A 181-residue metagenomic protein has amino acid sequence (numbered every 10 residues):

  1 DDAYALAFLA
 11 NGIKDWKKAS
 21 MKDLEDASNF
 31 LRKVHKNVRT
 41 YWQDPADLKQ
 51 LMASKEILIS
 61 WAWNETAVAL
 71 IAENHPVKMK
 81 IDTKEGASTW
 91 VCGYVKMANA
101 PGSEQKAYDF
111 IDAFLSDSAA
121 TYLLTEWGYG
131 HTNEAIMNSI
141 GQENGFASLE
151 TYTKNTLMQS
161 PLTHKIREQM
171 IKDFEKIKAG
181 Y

Functional and structural regions predicted by a protein language model:
D1-A53: Extracytoplasmic ligand-binding site segments that recognize negatively charged/polar headgroups
F8-I13, V91-G102, Y122-E126: A bilobed periplasmic-binding-protein/Venus flytrap-type ligand-binding module shared by bacterial periplasmic
N11-K14, V34-V38, W42, E56 (+5 more regions): Sec/Tat-exported extracytoplasmic proteins
D26, F30, G102-F114, Y122-T125: Short amphipathic alpha-helical coupling segments at ligand-binding clamshell hinges and other catalytic/signaling
S28-V34, N74-A98: Periplasmic-binding protein-like
L48-L51, A67, A107: Short, hydrophobic alpha-helical packing/hinge segments within bilobed ligand-binding/sensory domains
I59-P76: A ligand-binding cleft/hinge motif common to bilobed small-molecule-binding domains
A120-Y181: C-terminal capping/gating helix-and-loop segments adjacent to ligand/active sites or protein-protein/ligand interfaces
